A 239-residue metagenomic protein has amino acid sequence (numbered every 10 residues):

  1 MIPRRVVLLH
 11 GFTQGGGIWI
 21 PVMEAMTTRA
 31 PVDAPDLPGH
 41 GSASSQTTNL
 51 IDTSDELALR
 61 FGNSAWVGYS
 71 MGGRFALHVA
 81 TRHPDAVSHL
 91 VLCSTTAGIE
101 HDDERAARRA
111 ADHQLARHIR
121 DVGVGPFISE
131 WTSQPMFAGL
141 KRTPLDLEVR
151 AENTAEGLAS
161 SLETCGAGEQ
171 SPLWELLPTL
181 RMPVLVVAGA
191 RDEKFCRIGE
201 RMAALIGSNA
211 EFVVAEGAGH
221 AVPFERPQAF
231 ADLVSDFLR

Functional and structural regions predicted by a protein language model:
V7-G11, A188: The conserved beta1-alpha1 loop
G11-Q14, S70: Active-site glycine-rich loops that stabilize anionic/oxyanionic intermediates across multiple enzyme folds
T13-P21: Serine-hydrolase catalytic-loop signature spanning alpha/beta hydrolases and amidase-signature enzymes
I20-E24, D33-V67, D232: Active-site loop/oxyanion-hole signature of alpha/beta-hydrolase fold enzymes
G68-G72, A76: Gly/Ala-rich beta-loop-alpha elbow adjacent to hydrolase catalytic centers
T81-R82, A86-I119: Flexible "cap/lid" loop of the alpha/beta hydrolase fold
N153-A204: Conserved serine/cysteine hydrolase catalytic core
A218-P227, A231: Catalytic histidine-centered segment of alpha/beta-hydrolase-like enzymes
